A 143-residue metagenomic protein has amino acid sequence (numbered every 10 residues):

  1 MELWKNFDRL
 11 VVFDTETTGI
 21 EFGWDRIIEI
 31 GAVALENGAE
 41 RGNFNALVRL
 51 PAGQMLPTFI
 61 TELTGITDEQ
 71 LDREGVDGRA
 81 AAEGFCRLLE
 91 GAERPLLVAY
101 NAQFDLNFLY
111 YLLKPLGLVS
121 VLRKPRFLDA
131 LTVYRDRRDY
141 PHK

Functional and structural regions predicted by a protein language model:
M1-L112, L116, V121-L122, D139-Y140: Conserved non-catalytic scaffold segment of RNase H-like nuclease domains
P125-K143: Short alpha-helix plus adjacent loop in nuclease-associated cores
